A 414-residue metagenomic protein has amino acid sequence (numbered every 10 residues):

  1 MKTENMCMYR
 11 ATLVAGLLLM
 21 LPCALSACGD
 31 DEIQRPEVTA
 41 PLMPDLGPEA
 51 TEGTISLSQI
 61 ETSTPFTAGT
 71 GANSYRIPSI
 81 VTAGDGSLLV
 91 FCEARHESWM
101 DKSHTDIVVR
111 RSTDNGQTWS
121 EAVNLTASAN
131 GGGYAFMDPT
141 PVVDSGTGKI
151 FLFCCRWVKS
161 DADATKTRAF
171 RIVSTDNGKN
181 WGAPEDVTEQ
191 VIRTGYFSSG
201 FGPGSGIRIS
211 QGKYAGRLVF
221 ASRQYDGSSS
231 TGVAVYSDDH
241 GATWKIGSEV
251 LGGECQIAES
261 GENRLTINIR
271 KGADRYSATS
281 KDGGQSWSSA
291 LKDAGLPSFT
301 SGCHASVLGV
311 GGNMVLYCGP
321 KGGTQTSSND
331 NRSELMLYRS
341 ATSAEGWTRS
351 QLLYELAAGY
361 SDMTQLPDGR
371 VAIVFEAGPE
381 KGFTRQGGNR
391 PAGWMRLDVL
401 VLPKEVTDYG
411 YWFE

Functional and structural regions predicted by a protein language model:
K2-V14: Bacterial N-terminal signal peptides that target proteins for export
N5-C7, L19, L42: Residue-level detector of intrinsically disordered terminal segments
M6-M8, A24, E97, E380: Short amphipathic alpha-helical "recognition" segments used for binding
T12-A24: Bacterial N-terminal signal peptides
L21-I55: Bacterial Sec-dependent N-terminal signal peptides
L46-E414: Asp-box/BNR beta-propeller blade signature and adjacent active/binding-site loops in extracellular glycan-interacting
